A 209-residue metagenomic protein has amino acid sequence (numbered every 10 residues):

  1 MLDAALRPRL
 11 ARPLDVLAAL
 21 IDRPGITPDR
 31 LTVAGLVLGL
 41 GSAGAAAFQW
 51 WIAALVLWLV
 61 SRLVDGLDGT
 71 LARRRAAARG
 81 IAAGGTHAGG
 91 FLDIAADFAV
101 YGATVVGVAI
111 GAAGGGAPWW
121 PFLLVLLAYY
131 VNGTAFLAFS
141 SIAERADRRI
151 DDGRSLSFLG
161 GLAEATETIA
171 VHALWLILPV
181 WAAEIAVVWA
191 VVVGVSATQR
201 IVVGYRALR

Functional and structural regions predicted by a protein language model:
M1-A18, I94, F98-R209: A feature for the membrane-embedded catalytic helix bundles of lipid/isoprenoid biosynthetic enzymes
L17-L20, G66-A78, T198-Y205: C-terminal ends of transmembrane helices
A18-P28, T86-G90: Membrane interfacial helix-start motif at the N-side
P28-G39, V106, I110, L174: The first (N-terminal) embedded transmembrane alpha-helix
T32-A88, L124-L127, A182-V191: Membrane-embedded alpha-helical segments that form the functional core of polytopic membrane enzymes, especially those
S61, G89, D93, G160: Catalytic tyrosine of NAD(P)H-dependent dehydrogenase/reductases that use a Tyr as the general acid/base
D65-D68, D93, D97: Acidic active-site catalytic centers that drive phospho-/nucleotidyl reactions and related ester hydrolyses
